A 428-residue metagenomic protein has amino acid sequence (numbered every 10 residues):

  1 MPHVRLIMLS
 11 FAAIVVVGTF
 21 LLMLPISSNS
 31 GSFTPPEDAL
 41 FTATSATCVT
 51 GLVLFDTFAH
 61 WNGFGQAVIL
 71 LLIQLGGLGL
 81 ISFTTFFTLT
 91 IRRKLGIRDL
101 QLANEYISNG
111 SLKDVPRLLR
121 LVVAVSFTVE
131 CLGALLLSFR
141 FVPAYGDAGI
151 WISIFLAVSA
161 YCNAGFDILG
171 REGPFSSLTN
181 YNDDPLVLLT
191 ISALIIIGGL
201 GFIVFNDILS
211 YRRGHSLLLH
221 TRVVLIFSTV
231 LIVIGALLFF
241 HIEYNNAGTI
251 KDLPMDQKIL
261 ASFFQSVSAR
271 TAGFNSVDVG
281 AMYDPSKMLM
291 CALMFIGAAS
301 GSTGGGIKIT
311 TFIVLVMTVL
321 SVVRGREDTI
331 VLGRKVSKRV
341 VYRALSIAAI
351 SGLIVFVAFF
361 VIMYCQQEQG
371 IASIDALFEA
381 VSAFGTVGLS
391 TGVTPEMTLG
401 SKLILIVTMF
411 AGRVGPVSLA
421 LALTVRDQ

Functional and structural regions predicted by a protein language model:
M1-Q428: Membrane-proximal intracellular helices of multi-pass ion channels
